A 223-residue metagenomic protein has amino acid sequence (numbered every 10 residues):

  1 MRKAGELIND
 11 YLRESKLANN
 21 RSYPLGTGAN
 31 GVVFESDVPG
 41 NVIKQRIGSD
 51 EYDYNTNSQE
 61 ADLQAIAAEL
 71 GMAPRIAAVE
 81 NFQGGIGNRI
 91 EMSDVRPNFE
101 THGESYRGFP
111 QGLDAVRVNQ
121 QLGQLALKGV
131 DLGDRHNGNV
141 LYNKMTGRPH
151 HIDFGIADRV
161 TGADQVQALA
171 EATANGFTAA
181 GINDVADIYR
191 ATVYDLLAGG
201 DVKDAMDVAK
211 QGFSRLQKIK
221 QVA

Functional and structural regions predicted by a protein language model:
G5-V38: ATP-binding glycine-rich phosphate-binding loop
T27-D62: ATP-binding glycine-rich loop module of kinase domains
E35-V38, D94, N143: Active-site beta-strand termini and strand-to-loop segments that position acidic
D62-A73: Structural motif at the C-terminus of the N-lobe alphaC helix and the adjacent alphaC-beta4 loop of the Hanks-type
G71-A115: Conserved structural core of kinase catalytic domains
Q120-Q121: Conserved hydrophobic core/spine positions of the Hanks-type protein kinase catalytic domain
L127-N137, Y142: Catalytic-loop of the protein kinase fold
V130, N143-V222: C-lobe/activation-segment region of protein kinase-like
